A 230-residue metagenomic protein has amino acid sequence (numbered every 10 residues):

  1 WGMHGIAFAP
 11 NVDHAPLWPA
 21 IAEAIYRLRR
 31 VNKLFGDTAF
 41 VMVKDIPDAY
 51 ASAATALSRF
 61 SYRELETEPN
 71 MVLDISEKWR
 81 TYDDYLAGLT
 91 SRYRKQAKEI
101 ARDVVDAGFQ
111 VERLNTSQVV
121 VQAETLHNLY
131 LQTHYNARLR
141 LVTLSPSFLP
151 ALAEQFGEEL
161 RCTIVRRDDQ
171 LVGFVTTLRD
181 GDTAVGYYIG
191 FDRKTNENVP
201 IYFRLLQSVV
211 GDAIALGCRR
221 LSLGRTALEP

Functional and structural regions predicted by a protein language model:
G2, A24-L28, L129, F148-L152 (+2 more regions): Short, hydrophobic/aromatic alpha-helical segments in well-folded domains
G2-H14, I189-V199: A short, internal acetyl-CoA/4′-phosphopantetheine-binding micro-motif in the GNAT/acyltransferase core
D13-R27, N196-G211: Conserved acetyl-CoA-binding loop-helix of GNAT-fold acetyltransferases
Y26-V199: A conserved beta-strand-loop-helix scaffold within acyl/acetyltransferase catalytic domains
V41-V43, L221-G224: Conserved hydrophobic beta-strand within the GNAT/NAT acetyltransferase core sheet that lines the active-site cleft
D182, R225-P230: Conserved catalytic-core subdomain
I189-G190, G224-T226: Composition- and surface-driven signal marking solvent-exposed, interaction-prone regions in large proteins
S208-L221: Extended C-terminal subregions enriched in glycine
